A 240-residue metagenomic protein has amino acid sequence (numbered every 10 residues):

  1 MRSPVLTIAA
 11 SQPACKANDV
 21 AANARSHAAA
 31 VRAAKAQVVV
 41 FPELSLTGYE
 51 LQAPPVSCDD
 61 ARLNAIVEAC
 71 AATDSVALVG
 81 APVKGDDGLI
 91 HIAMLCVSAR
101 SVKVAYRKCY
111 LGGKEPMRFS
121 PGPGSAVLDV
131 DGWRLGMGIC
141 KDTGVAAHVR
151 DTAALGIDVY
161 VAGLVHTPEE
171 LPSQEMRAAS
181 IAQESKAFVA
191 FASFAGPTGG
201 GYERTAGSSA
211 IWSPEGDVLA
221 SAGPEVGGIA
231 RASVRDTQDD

Functional and structural regions predicted by a protein language model:
S3-A10: Extreme N-terminal starter segment of soluble prokaryotic enzymes
Q12-N18: Short polar catalytic/cofactor-binding loops
K16, K84-D86, P197-T198: Short glycine/acidic-enriched loop and turn motifs that connect beta-strands
R25-A99, P168-A187: Cys-nucleophile CN-hydrolase/nitrilase-fold catalytic domain and related Cys-dependent amidase chemistry that acts on
V39-V40, R134-I139, V161-A162, A190: Short hydrophobic-aromatic micro-motifs
R62-V76, G144-G227: CN hydrolase (nitrilase-like) catalytic-core segments centered on the catalytic cysteine and neighboring Lys/Glu
V79-A81, I92-C96, A126, F191 (+2 more regions): Short beta-strand scaffold segments in enzyme catalytic cores
G85-D158, T167-M176, R235: Active-site catalytic loop in hydrolytic enzyme cores
